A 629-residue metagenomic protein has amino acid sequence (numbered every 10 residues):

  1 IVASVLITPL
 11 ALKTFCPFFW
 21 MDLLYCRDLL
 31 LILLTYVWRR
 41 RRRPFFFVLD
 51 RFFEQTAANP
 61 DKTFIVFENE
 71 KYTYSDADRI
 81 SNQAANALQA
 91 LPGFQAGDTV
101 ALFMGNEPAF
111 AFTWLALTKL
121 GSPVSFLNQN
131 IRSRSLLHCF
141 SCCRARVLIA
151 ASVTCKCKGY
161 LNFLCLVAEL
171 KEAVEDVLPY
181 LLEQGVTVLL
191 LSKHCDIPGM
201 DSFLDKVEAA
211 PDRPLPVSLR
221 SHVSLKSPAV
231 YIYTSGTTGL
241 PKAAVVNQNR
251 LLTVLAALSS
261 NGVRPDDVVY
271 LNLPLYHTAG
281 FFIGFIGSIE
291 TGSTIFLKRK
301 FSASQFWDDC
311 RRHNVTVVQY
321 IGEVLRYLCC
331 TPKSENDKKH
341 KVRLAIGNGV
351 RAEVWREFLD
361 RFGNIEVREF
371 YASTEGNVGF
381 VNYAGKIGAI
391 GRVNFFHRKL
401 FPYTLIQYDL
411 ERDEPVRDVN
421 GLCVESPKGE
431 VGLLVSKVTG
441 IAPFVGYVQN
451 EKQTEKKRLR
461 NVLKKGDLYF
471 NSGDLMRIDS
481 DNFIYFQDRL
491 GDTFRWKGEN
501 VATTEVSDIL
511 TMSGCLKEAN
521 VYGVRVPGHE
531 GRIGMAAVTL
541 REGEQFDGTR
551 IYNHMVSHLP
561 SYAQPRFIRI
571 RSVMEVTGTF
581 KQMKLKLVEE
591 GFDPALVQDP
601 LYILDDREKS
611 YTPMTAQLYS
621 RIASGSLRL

Functional and structural regions predicted by a protein language model:
I1-A96, L102, L120, N162-F163 (+5 more regions): N-lobe entry segment of adenylate-forming
T8-T14, L29-L31, N69, V153-L225 (+3 more regions): ANL superfamily adenylate-forming
R79-A84, D212-P216, A244-R264, N272 (+2 more regions): Conserved structural elements of the adenylate-forming
G121, L252-V268, Y276-T316, Y327 (+1 more regions): Conserved AMP-binding/adenylation subdomain of ANL enzymes
I131, L137-C139, L148-A150, V318 (+4 more regions): AMP-binding/adenylate-forming catalytic core of the ANL superfamily
I131-P179, E208-A210, V254-Y270, S302-T316: Conserved ATP-dependent adenylate/AMP-binding module captured primarily in the ANL superfamily
D205-V207, E290, R312-I321, C329-E411 (+2 more regions): Gly/Ser/Thr-rich phosphate-binding loop
H558-Q582, D599-G625: AMP-binding/adenylate-forming catalytic domain of the ANL superfamily
